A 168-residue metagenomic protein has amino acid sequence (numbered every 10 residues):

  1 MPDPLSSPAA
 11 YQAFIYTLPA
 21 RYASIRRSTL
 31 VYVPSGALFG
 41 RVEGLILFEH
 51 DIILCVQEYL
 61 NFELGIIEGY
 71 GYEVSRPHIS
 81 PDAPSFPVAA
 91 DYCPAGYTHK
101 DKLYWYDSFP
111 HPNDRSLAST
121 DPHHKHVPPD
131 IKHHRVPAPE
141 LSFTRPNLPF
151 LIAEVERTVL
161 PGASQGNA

Functional and structural regions predicted by a protein language model:
M1-L54, P129-A168: UBC/E2-like fold recognition across ubiquitin and ubiquitin-like conjugation systems, capturing catalytically active
Y11, Y16, Y22, Y32 (+6 more regions): Sequence-level detector for tyrosine residue identity
I15-L18, R26, E63, V74-R76 (+1 more regions): Generic alpha-helical secondary structure signal
P34, F62, Y70-Y72, V88 (+3 more regions): Generic preference for flexible, low-structure residues
G36-Y92: Amphipathic, interaction-prone secondary-structure segments
E68-P146: An exposed acidic His-Trp-rich patch
